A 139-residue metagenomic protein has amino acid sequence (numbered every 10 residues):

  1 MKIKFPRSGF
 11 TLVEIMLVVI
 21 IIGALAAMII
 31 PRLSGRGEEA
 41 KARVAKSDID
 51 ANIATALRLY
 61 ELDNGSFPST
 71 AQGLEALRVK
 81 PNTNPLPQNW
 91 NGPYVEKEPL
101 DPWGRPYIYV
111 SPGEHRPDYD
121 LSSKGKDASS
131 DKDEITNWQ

Functional and structural regions predicted by a protein language model:
M1-F10: N-terminal leader/signal peptides at the extreme start of proteins
M16-R32: Alpha-helical hydrophobic helix detector
I29-T83: Conserved hydrophobic/amphipathic alpha-helical signal-anchor segments
E39-V44, D50-A51, T55-R58, D63 (+1 more regions): Short, surface-exposed interaction loops/tails
T83-N84, D127: Active-site/binding-pocket entry motifs
N84-G92: Short, structured beta-strand/loop micro-motifs enriched in basic residues and often containing a Trp
